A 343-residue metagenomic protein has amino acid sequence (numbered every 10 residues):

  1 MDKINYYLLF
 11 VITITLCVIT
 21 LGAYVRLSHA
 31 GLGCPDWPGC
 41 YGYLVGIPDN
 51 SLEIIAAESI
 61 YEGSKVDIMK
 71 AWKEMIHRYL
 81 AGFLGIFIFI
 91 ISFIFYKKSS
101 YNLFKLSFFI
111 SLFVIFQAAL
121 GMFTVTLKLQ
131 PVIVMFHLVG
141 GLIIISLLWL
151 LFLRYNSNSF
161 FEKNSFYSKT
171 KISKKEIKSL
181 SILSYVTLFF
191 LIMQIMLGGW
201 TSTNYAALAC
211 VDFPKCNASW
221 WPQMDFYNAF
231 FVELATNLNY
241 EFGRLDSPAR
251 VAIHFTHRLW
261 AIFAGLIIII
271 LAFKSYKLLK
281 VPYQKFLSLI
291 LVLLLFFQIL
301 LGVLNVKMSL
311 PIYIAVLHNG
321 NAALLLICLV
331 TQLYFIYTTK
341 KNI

Functional and structural regions predicted by a protein language model:
D2, F93-F108, E176, A272-L291: Membrane-interface helix-loop-helix junctions at transmembrane boundaries of multi-pass membrane enzymes, predominantly
Y6-P38, F189-T201: N-terminal signal-anchor transmembrane alpha helix
F10-L21, K105-F123, V186-Q194, F286-L304: Small-polar-interrupted transmembrane alpha-helices in polytopic inner-membrane proteins
Y24-C34, A118-L138, T201-D212, R250 (+1 more regions): Interfacial helix-loop-helix junctions of multi-pass membrane proteins
A30-K73, A207-A249: Extracytosolic (periplasmic/ER-lumenal) interhelical loops and adjacent juxtamembrane/interface segments of multi-pass
W72-F89, V132-I144, A252-I270, A315-L324: Membrane-interface loop-to-helix entry segments
G82-Y96, I143-N156, F263-Y276, L325-Y337: Membrane-interfacial alpha-helical segments at the cytosolic side of multi-pass membrane proteins
S157-S181, K341-I343: Membrane-interfacial, low-structure loops and terminal tails that flank and connect transmembrane helices in multi-pass
